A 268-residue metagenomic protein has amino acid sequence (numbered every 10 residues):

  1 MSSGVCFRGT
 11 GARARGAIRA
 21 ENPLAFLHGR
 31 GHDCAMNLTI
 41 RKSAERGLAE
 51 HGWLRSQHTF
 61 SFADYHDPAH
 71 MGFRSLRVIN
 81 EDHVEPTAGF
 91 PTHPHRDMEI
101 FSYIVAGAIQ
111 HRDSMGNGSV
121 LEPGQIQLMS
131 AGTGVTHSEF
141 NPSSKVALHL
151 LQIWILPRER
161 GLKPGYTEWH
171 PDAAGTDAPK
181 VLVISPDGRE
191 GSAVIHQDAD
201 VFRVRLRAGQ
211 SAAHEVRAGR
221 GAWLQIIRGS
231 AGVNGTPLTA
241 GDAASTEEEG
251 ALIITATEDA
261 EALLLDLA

Functional and structural regions predicted by a protein language model:
S2-S3: Serine residues within intrinsically disordered or low-complexity segments
C6-F7: Low-complexity, intrinsically disordered segments with a bias for serine/threonine
G11-A12, N22-A268: Jelly-roll (double-stranded beta-helix
